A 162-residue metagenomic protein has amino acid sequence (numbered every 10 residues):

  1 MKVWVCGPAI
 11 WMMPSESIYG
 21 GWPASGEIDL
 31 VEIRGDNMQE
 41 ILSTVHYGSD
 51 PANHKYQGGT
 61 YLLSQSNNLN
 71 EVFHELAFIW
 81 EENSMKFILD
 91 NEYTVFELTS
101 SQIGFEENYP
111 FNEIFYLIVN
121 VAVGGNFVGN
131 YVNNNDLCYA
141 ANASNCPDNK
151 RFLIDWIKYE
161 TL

Functional and structural regions predicted by a protein language model:
M1-L162: GH16 jelly-roll
